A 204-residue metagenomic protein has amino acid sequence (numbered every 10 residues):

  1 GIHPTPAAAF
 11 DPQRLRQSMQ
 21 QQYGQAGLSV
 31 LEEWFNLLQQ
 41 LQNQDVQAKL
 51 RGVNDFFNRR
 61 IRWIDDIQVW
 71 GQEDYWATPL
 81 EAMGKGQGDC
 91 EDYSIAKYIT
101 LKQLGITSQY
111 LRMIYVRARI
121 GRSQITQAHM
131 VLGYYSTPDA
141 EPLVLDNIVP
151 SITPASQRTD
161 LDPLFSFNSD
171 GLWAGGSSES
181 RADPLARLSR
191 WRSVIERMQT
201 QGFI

Functional and structural regions predicted by a protein language model:
I2-I204: A structural boundary/capping signal
